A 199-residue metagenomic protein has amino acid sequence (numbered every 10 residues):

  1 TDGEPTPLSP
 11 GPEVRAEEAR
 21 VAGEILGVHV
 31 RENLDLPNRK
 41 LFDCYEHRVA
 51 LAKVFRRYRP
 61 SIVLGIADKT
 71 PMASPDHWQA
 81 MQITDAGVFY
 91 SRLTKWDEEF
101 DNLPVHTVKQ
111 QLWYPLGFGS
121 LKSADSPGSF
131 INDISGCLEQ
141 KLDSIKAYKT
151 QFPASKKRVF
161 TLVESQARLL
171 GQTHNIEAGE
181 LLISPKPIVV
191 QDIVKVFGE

Functional and structural regions predicted by a protein language model:
T1-Y58, I183, K195: Active-site rim/loop-helix segments in enzyme catalytic domains that contact anionic ligands
F42-E199: Metal-dependent de-N-acetylase/amidase catalytic core
